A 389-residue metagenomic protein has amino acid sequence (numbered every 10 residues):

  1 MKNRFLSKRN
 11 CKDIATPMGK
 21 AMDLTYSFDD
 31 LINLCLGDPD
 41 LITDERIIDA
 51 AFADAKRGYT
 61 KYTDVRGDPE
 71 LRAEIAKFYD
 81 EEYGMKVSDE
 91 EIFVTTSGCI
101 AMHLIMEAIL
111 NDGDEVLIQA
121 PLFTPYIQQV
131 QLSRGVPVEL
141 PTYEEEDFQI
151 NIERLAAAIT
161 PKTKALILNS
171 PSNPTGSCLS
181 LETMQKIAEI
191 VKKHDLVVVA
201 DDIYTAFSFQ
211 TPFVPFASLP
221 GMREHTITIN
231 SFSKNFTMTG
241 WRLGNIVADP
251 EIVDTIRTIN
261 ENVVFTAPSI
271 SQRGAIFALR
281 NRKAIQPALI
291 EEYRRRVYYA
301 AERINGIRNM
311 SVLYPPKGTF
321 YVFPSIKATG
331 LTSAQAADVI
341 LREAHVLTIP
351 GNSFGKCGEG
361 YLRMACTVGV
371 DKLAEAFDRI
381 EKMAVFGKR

Functional and structural regions predicted by a protein language model:
M1-L6, C11-K12, L24-F28, I32 (+2 more regions): PLP-dependent class I/II
I42, A53-V65, P69: Phosphate/diphosphate ligand-binding glycine-rich loop within oxidoreductases
Y62-T96: Conserved N-terminal alpha-helix of the aminotransferase class I/II PLP-enzyme fold
